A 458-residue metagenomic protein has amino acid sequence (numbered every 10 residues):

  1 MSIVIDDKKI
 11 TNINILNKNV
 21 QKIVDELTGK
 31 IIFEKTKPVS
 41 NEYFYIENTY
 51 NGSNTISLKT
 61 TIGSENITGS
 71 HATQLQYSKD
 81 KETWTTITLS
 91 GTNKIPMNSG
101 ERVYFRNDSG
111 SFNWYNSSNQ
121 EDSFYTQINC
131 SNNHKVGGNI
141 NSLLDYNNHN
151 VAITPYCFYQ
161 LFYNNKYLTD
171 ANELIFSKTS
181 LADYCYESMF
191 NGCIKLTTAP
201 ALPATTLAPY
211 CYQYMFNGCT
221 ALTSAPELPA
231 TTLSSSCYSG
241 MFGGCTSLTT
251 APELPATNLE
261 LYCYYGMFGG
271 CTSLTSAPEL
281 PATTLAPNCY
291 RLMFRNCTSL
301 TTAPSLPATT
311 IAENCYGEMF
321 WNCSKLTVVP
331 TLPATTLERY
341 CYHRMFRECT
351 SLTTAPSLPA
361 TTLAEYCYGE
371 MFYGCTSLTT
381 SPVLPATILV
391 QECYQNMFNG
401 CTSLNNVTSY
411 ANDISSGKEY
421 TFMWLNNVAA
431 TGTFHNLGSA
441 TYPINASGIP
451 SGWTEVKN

Functional and structural regions predicted by a protein language model:
M1-K37: Viral virion structural and adsorption modules
F33-N458: Solvent-exposed loop and capping/linker segments of extracellular ligand-binding repeat ectodomains
